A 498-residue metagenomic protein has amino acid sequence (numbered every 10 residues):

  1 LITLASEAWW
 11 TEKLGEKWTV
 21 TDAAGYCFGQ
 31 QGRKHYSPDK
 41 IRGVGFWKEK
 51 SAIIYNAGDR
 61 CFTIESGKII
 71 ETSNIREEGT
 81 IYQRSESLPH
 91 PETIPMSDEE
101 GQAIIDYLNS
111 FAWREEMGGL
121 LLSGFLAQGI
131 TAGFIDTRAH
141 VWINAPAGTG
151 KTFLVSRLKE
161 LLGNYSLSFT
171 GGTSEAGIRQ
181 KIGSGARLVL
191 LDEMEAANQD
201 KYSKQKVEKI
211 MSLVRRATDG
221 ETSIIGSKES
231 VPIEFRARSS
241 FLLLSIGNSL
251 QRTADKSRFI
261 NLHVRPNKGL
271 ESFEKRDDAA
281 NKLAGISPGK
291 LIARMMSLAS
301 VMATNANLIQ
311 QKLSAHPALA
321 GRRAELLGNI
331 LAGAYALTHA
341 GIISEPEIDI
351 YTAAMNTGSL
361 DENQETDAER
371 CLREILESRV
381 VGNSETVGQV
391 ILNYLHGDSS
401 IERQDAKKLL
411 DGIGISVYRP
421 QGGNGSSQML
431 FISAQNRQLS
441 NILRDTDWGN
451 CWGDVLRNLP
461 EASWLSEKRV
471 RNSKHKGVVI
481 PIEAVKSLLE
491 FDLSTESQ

Functional and structural regions predicted by a protein language model:
L1-E116, S249: Segments of Walker-type
L4-E7, T80-R84, A197, K209 (+1 more regions): DNA transaction DNA-binding modules
S73-I178, G183, H316-P317, A324-L327 (+2 more regions): P-loop NTPase catalytic core of nucleic-acid-dependent motor ATPases
R138-W142, L188, S240: Residue-level preference for the first positions of well-ordered beta-strands
L154-R157, K209-A217, R238, A254-R258: Alpha-helical scaffold elements adjacent to nucleotide-binding pockets in ATP/GTP-utilizing enzyme cores
I178-E229: Conserved nucleotide-sensing/catalytic segment adjacent to the nucleotide-binding pocket in NTP-handling enzymes
I182, G226-L243: AAA+/SF3 P-loop NTPase mechanochemical coupling elements
E234-A237, N248, R252-N356: Phosphate-sensing "switch" segment of ASCE/P-loop ATPases
